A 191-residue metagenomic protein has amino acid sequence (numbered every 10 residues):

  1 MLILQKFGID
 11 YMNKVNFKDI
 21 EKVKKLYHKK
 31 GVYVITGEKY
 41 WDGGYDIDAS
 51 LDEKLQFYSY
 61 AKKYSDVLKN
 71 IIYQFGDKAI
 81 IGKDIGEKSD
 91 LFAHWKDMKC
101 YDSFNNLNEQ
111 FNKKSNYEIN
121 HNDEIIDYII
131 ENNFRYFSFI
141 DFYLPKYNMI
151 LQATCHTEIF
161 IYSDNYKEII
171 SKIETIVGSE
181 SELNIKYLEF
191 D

Functional and structural regions predicted by a protein language model:
M1-E158, S163-D191: Structured alpha/beta or helical-core interaction and ligand-binding surfaces enriched in interleaved
